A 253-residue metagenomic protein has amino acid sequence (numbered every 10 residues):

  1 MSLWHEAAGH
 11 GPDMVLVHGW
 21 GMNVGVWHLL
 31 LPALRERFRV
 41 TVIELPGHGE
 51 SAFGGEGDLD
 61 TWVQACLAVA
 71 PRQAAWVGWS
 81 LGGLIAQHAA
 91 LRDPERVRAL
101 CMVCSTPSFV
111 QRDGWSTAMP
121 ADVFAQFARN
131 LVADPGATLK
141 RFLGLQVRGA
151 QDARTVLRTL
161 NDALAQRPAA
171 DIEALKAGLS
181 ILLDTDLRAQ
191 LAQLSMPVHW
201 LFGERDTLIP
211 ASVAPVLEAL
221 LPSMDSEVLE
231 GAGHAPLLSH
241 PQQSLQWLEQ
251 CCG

Functional and structural regions predicted by a protein language model:
S2-F53: Conserved HGGG/HGGXW glycine-rich cap/lid loop of the alpha/beta-hydrolase fold
D60-A74: Conserved acidic catalytic loop of the alpha/beta-hydrolase fold
G78-G82, A86: Gly/Ala-rich beta-loop-alpha elbow adjacent to hydrolase catalytic centers
L91, R96-A133: Flexible "cap/lid" loop of the alpha/beta hydrolase fold
V132-T185, A189-Q190: Conserved alpha/beta-hydrolase catalytic His-Asp/Glu region
L194, W200-F202, D206: Short beta-strand/loop motif that positions the catalytic acidic residue of the alpha/beta-hydrolase fold
T207-V213: Conserved alpha/beta-hydrolase "acid-adjacent" motif
L229-L245: Catalytic histidine-centered segment of alpha/beta-hydrolase-like enzymes
